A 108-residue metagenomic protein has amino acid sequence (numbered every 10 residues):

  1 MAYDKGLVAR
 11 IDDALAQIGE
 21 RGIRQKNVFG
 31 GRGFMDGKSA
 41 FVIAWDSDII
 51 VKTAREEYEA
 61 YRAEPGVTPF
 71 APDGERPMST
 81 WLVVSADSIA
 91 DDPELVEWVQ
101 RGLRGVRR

Functional and structural regions predicted by a protein language model:
M1-R108: Charge-dense, helix-prone N-terminal extensions
